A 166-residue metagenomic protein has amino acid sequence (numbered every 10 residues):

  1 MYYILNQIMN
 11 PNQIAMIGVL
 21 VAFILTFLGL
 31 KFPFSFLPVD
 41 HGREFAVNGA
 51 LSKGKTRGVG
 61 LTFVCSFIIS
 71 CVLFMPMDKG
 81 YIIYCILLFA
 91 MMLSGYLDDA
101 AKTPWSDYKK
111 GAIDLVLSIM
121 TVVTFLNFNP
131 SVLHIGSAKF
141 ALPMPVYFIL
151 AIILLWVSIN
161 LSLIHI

Functional and structural regions predicted by a protein language model:
Y2-I164: "…together with the soluble PPM/PP2C metallo-phosphatase catalytic core" -> "…together with the soluble PPM/PP2C
